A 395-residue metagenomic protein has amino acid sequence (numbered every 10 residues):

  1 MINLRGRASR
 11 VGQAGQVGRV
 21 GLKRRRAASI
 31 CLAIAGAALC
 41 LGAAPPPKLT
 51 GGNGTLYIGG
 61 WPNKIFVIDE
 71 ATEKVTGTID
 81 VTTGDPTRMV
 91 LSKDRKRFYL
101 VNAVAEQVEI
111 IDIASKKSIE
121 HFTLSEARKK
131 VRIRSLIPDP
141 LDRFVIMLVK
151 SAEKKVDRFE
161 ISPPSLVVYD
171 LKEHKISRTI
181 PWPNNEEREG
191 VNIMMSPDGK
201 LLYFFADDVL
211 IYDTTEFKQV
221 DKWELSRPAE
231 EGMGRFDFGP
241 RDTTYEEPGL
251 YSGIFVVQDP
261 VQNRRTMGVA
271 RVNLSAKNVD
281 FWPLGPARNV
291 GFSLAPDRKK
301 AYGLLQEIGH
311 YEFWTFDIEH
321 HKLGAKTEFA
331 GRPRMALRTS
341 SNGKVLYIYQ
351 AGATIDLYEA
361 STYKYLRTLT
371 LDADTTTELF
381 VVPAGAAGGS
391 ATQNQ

Functional and structural regions predicted by a protein language model:
P45-G77: An edge-strand/N-cap motif at the start of beta-rich repeat modules
P46, D85-L91, K129-P138, E186-M195 (+4 more regions): Repeated scaffold domains used in trafficking and secretory/extracellular systems, primarily beta-propellers
P46-G51, M147-P163, E247-R264: Short, conserved, GDST-rich strand-edge loop motifs in beta-rich repeat architectures
G52-G54, D94-K96, L141-R143, D198-K200 (+3 more regions): Short coil/turn segments that connect the beta-strands within blades of beta-propeller domains
I58, V101-V104, K154-P163, F204-F205 (+2 more regions): Short, solvent-exposed loop/turn segments at conserved positions within beta-propeller repeat blades
E70-E73, D112-K116, D170-H174, T214-K218 (+3 more regions): Short loop/turn segments that connect beta-strands within beta-propeller blades
K74-D80, K117-E126, K175-P183, K218-M233 (+3 more regions): A short beta-strand motif characteristic of beta-propeller blades
Q350-Q395: Blade-level signature of beta-propeller repeat domains, shared across WD40, Kelch, NHL, RCC1 and BNR/Asp-box propellers
